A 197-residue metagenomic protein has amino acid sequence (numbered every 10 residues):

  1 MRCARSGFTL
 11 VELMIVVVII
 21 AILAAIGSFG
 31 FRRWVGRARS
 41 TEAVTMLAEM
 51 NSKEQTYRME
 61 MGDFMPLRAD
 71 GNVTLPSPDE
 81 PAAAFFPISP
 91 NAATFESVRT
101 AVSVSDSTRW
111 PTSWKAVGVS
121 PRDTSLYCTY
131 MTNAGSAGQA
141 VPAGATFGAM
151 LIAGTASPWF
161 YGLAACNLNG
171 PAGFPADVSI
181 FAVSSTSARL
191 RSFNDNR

Functional and structural regions predicted by a protein language model:
A4-V35, A43: N-terminal single-pass transmembrane signal-anchor helix
E12, E42, E54, E96: Acidic-residue sensor for enzyme active/binding pockets
R32-A38, S52-G71: Alpha-helix exit/C-cap motif
R37, E42, Y161-L163: Residues within well-formed alpha-helices
A43-L47, N51: N-terminal membrane-insertion helices
M61-R197: Periplasmic/extracellular, small/polar-rich flexible segments of pilin-like filament-forming proteins
